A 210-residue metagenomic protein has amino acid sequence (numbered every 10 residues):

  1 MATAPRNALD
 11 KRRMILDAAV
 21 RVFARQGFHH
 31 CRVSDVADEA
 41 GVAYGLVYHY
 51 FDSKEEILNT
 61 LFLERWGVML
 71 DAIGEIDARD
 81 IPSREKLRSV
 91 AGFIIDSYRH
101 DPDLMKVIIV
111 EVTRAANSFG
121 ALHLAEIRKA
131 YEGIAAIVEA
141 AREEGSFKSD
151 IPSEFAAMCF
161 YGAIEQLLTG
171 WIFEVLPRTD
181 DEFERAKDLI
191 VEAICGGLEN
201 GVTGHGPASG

Functional and structural regions predicted by a protein language model:
M1-D10, R21, V202-G210: N-terminal intrinsically disordered/low-complexity leader segments
K11-A19, V36, L61-R65, M69 (+1 more regions): Generic hydrophobic, amphipathic alpha-helix propensity
M14, V22-E56, T60: Helix-turn-helix
T60, E64, G74-D103, S153-F160 (+1 more regions): Hydrophobic alpha-helical connector segments
G67-G74, H100, S118-E144, E154-M158 (+4 more regions): Amphipathic alpha-helical packing segments from all-alpha helical-bundle domains
M69, R88-I109, A135-A136, Y161 (+2 more regions): Helical hydrophobic small-molecule/effector-binding pocket
R99-S118, T169-F173: Amphipathic alpha-helical segments used for helix-helix packing
K106-I108, A121, D150, L176 (+2 more regions): Short, hydrophobic secondary-structure boundary micro-motifs
